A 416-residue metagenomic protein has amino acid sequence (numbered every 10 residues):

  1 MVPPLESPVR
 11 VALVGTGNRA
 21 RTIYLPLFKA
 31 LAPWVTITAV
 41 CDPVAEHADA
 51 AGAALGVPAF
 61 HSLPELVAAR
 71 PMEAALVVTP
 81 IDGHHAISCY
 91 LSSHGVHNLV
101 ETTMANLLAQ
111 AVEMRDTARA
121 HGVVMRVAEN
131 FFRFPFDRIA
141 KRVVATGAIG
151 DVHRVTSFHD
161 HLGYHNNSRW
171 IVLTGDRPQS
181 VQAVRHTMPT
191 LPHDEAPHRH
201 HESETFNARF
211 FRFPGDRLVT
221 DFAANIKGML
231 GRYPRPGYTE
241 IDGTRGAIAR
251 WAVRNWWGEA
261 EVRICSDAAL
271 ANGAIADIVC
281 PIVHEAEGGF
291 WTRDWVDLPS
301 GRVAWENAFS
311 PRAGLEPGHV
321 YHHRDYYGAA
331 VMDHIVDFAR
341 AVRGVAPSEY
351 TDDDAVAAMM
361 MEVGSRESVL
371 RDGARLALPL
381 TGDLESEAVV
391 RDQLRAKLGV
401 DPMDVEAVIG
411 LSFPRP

Functional and structural regions predicted by a protein language model:
M1-L55: N-terminal Rossmann-like dinucleotide-binding module
E6, V123, G150, S368-A388 (+1 more regions): C-terminal capping/lid region of NAD(P)-dependent oxidoreductase domains
P8, F213, T239-E349, V390-P416: C-terminal glycine/acidic-rich active-site capping loop/insertion
R19, P43-E46, H323-I335, M359: Active-site loop of classical SDR/Rossmann-like NAD(P)-dependent oxidoreductases, centered on the catalytic Tyr-X3-Lys
L55-T117: Beta-loop-alpha module in the N-terminal Rossmann-like domain of NAD(P)-dependent dehydrogenases, especially those
H61, V100, M125-V127, R250: Hydrophobic residues in well-ordered beta-strands that form the structural core
D82, A105-N167: A contiguous active-site-proximal alpha/beta segment in oxidoreductase catalytic domains
D151-R245, A252-E259, D353: Rossmann-like dinucleotide-binding domain that binds NAD(P)(H)
